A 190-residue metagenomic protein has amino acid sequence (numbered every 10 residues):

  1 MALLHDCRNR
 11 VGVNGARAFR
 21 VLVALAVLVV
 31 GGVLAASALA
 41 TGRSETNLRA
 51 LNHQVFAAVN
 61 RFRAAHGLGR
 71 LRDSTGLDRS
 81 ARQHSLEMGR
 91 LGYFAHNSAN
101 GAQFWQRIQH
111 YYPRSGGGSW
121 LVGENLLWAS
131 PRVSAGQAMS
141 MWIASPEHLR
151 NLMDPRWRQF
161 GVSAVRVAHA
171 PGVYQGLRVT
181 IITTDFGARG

Functional and structural regions predicted by a protein language model:
M1-R17: N-terminal secretory signal peptides that target proteins for export/translocation
L3-L4, L28, L39: Leucine-biased recognition of intrinsically disordered, low-complexity hydrophobic segments
V23-V33: Bacterial N-terminal signal peptides
G32-N47: C-terminal region of N-terminal signal peptides and the immediate post-cleavage residues of exported proteins
R43-Y111, P155-V165: Short, well-ordered surface patches within globular domains
F104-R189: A well-ordered secondary-structure block
